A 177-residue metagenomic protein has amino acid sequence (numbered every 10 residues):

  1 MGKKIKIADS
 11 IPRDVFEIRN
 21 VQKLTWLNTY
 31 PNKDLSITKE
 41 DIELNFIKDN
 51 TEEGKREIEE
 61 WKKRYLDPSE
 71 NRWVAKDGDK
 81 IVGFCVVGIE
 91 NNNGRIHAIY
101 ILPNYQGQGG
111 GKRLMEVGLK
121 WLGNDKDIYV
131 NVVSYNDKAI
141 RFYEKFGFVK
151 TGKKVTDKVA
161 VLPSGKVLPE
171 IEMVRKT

Functional and structural regions predicted by a protein language model:
K3-K6: Extreme N-terminal starter segment of soluble prokaryotic enzymes
D9-N104, M115-V117, W121, T156 (+1 more regions): Acetyl-CoA-dependent GNAT
K80, A98-E116, V133-R141, K145-F146: Conserved glycine-rich acetyl-CoA-binding loop
R113-I128, V149: Conserved acyl-CoA
Y129-I140, K145-T177: C-terminal "cap" of GNAT-fold acetyltransferases
